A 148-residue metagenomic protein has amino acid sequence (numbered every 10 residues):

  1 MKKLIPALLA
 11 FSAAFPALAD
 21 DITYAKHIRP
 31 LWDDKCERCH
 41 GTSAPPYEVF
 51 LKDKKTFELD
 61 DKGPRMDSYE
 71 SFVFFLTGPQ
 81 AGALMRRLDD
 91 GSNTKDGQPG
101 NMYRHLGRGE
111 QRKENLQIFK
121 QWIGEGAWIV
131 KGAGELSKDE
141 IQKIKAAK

Functional and structural regions predicted by a protein language model:
K2-A10: Sec-dependent signal peptide recognition, specifically the positively charged N-region followed immediately by
D20-K148: Aromatic- and Gly/Pro-enriched helix-to-coil junctions and flexible linker segments
